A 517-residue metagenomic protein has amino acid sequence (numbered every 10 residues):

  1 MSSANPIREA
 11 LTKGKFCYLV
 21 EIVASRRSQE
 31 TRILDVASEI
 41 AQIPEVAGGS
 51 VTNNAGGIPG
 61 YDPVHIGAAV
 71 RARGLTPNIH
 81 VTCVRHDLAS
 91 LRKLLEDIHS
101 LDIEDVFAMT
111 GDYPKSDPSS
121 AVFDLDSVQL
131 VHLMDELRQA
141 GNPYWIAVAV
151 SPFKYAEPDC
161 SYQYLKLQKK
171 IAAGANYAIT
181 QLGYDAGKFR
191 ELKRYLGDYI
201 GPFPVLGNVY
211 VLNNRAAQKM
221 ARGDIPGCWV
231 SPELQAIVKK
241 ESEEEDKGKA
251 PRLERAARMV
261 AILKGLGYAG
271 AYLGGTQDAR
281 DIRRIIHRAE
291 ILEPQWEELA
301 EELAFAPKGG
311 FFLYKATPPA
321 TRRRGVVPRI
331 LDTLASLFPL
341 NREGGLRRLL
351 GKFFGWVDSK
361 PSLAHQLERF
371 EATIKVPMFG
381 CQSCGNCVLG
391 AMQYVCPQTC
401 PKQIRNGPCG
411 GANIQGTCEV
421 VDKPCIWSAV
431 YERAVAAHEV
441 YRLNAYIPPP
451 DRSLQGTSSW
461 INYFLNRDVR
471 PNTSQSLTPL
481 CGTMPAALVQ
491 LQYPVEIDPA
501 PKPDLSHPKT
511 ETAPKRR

Functional and structural regions predicted by a protein language model:
M1-V23, R27-E30, D135, G309-E343 (+1 more regions): N-terminal amphipathic alpha-helix/helix-capping segment at the start of soluble metabolic enzymes
S3-T12, V122-P152, D198-M259, A279 (+1 more regions): Active-site pocket-lining/capping segments in soluble small-molecule metabolic enzymes
I7, Q29-T31, G57-A68, D87-L94 (+5 more regions): Active-site-adjacent beta->alpha loops and helix N-cap segments on the catalytic face of soluble alpha/beta enzymes
F16-I33, A55, P77-A89, W145-Y162 (+1 more regions): Active-site mouth loops of central-metabolism enzymes
Y18-A24, A47-V51, P77-V81, V106-A108 (+5 more regions): Hydrophobic faces of well-ordered beta-strands that scaffold small-molecule active sites in alpha/beta enzyme cores
I22-S28, N53-G57, C83-R85, T110-P114 (+4 more regions): Active-site-proximal loop/turn and secondary-structure-junction residues that shape catalytic pockets, frequently
R27-I40, D62-P63, L88-L95, D159-K169 (+1 more regions): Short, acidic/polar
L313-D504: Ferredoxin-type iron-sulfur electron-transfer modules and their immediate structural context
